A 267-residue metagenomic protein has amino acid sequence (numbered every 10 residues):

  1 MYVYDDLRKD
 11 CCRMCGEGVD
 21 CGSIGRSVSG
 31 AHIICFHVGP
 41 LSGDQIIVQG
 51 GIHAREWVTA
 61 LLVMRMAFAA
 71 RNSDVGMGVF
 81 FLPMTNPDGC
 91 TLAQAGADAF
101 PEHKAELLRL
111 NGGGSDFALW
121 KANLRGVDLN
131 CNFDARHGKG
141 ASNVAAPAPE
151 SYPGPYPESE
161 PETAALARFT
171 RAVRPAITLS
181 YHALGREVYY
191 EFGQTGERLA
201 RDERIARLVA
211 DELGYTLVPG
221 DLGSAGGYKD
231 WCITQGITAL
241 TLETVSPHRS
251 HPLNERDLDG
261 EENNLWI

Functional and structural regions predicted by a protein language model:
M1-I34: Short glycine- and acidic-rich boundary segments immediately preceding or forming the N-terminal edge of structured
S27-V28, G39-L41, S73-G76, W120-N123 (+1 more regions): Extracellular/periplasmic catalytic domains that process cell-envelope and extracellular macromolecules
I34-S42, G51: Short beta-strand-to-loop junctions in surface cap/lid or active-site-entrance loops
D44-Q45, W57-V63, R71-L199, R207 (+1 more regions): Active-site/substrate-binding loop(s) of hydrolase catalytic cores
Q45-V48, L240: Conserved beta-strand elements of the Class I
I52, T85, A183, T244-V245: Active-site metal-binding loops of divalent metal-dependent hydrolases
I177-S180, E187-L199, A225-I267: Active-site-adjacent mobile loop/cap segments within catalytic or ligand-binding domains
E203-G220, G226: Short, flexible loop segments at boundaries between secondary-structure elements
